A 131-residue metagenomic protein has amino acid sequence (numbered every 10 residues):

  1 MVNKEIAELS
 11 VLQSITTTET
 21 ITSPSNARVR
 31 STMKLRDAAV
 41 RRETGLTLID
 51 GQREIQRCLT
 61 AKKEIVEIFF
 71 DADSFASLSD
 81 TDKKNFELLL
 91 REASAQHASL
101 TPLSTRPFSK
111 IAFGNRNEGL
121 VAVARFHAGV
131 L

Functional and structural regions predicted by a protein language model:
M1-N115: N-terminal positively charged helical leader segments and presequences
N115-L131: Acidic/glycine-rich phosphate/pyrophosphate-binding loops and surrounding catalytic core that coordinate Mg2+
